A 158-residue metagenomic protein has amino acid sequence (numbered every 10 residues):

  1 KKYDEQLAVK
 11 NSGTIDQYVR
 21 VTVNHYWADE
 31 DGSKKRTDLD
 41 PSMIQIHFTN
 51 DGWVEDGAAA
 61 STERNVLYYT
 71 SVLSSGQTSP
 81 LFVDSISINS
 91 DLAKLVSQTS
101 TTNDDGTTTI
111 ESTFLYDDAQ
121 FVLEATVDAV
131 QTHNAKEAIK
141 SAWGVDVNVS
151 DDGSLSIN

Functional and structural regions predicted by a protein language model:
K1-N158: Surface-exposed, hydrophilic segments of mature proteins
